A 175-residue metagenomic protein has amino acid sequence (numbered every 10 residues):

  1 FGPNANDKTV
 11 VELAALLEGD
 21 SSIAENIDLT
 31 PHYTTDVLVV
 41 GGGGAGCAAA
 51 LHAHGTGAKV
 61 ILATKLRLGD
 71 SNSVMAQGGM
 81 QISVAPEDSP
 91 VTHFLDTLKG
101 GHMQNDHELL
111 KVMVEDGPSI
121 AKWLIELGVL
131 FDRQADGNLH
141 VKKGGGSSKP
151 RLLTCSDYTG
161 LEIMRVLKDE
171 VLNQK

Functional and structural regions predicted by a protein language model:
F1-G19, H32, K65-K175: Conserved N-terminal/central alpha/beta ligand/cofactor-binding core
D20-I27: A short, compositionally biased domain-edge/stem linker segment
D28-V37: A short, charged/proline- and glycine-enriched loop that marks the coil->beta-strand transition at the N-terminal
D36-L62: N-terminal Rossmann-like FAD-binding beta1-loop-alpha1 element of flavoenzymes
